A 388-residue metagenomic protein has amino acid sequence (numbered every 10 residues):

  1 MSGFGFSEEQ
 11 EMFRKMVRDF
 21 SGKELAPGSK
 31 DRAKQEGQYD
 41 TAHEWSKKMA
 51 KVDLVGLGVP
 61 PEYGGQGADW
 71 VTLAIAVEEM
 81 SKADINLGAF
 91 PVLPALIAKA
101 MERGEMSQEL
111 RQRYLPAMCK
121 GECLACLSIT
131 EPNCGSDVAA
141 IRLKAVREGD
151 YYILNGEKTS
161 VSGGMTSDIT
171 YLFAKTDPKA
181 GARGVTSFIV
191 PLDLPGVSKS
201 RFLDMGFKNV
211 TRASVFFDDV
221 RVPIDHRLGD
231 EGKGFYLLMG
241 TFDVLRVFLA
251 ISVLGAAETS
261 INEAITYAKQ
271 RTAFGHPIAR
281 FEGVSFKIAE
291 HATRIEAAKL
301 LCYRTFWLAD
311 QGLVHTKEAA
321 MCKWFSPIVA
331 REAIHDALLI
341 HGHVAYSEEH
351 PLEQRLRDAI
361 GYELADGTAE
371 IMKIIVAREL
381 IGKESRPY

Functional and structural regions predicted by a protein language model:
M1-G88, V92, E105-L110, A117-E122 (+5 more regions): Alpha-helical interface subdomain recognition
D53, A76-S81, A174, V190-P195 (+1 more regions): Short Ser/Thr-interspersed hydrophobic loop/turn segments at strand-loop and sheet-helix junctions that line or gate
A68-D69, D137-A139, G163-S167, G181-G184 (+2 more regions): Short glycine/proline-enriched turns and hinge-like loops at secondary-structure junctions
A95-E105: Helix-loop "lid/cap" segments that line or gate small-molecule binding pockets
G121-I129: A short, Trp-centered hydrophobic/proline-enriched beta-strand micro-motif
A140-R142, P195-P223: Flexible, small-/acidic-enriched active-site or ligand-binding loops
Y151, N155-S200: A short core secondary-structure module
D218-L237: Long, acidic (Asp/Glu-rich), low-complexity accessory segments flanking structured domains
